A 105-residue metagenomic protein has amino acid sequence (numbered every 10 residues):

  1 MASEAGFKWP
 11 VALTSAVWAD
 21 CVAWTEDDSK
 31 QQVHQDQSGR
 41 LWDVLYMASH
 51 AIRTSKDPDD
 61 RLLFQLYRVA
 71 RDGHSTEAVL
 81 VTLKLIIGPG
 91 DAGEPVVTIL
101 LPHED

Functional and structural regions predicted by a protein language model:
M1-L41: Arg/Lys-rich, positively charged N-terminal/basic patches that mediate binding to nucleic acids
T25-E104: Functional cores of ribonucleases/endoribonucleases
